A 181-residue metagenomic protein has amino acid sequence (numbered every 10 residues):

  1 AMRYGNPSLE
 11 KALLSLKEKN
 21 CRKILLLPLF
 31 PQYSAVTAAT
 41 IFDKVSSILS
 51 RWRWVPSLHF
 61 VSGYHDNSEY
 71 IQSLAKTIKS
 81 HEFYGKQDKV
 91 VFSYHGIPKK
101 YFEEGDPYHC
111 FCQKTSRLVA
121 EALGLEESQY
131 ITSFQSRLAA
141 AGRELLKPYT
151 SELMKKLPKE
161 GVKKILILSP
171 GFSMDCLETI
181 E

Functional and structural regions predicted by a protein language model:
A1-E181: Extended amphipathic ligand-handling, pore-lining, and cofactor/metal-binding catalytic surfaces
